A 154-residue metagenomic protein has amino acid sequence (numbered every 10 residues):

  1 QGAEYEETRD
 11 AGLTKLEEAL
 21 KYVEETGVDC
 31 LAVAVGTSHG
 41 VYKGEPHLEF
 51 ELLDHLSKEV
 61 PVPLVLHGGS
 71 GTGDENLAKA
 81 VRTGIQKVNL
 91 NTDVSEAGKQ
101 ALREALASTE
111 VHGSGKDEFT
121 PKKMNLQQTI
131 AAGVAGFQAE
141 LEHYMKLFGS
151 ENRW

Functional and structural regions predicted by a protein language model:
Q1-V62, D74-T83, L90, A97 (+1 more regions): Alpha/beta enzyme core
V65-H67: Structural detector of well-ordered beta-strand residues that form the stable sheet scaffold of enzyme domains
S70-G71, D93: Short, surface-exposed acidic/glycine-rich loop or hinge patches that mediate macromolecular interfaces
N76-W154: C-terminal alpha-helical cap/extension of soluble enzyme domains
